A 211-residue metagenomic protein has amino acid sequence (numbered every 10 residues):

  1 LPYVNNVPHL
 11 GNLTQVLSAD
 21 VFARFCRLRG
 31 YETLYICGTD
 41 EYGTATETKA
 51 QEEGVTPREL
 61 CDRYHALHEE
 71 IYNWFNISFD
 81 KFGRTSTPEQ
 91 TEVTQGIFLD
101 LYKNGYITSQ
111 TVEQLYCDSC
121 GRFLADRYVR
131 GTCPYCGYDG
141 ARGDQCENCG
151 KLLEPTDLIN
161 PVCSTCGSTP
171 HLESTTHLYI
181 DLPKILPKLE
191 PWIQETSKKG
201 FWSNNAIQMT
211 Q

Functional and structural regions predicted by a protein language model:
L1-W192, K198: N-terminal, positively charged nucleic-acid-binding surface of large information/translation enzymes
P191-Q211: Amphipathic alpha-helical
